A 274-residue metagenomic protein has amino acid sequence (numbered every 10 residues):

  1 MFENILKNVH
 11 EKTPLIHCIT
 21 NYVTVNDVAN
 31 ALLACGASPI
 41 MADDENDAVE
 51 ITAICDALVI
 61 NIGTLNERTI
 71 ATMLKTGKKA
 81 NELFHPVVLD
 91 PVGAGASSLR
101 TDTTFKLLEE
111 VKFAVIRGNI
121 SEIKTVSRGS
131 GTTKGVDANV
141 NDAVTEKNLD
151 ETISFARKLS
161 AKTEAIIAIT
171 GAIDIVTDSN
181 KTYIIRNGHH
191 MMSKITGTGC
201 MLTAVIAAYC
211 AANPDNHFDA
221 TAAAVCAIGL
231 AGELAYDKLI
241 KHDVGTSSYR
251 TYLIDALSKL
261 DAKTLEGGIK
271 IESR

Functional and structural regions predicted by a protein language model:
M1-M41: Glycine-rich phosphate/adenosyl-contacting loop at the front of the ribokinase-like
A31, C35-F84, L89: Active-site cofactor/substrate anionic-group-binding motifs, chiefly glycine- and Lys/Arg-rich phosphate-binding loops
L65-R68, G93-S97, I175, M192: Short, small-residue-enriched loops and turns at beta-alpha junctions that line or gate enzyme active sites
T69-G118: Glycine/small-residue-rich loop that forms an oxyanion/phosphate-binding "nest" at active or ligand-binding sites
R100-T182: Conserved phosphate/ATP/ADP-binding segment of small-molecule kinases
R186-T196: Short pre-catalytic strand/loop immediately N-terminal to key active-site residues, enriched for Gly-Thr
T196, V205-Y249: Conserved post-catalytic alpha-helical subdomain immediately downstream of the catalytic base and nucleotide-binding
L230-R274: Charged C-terminal helix
